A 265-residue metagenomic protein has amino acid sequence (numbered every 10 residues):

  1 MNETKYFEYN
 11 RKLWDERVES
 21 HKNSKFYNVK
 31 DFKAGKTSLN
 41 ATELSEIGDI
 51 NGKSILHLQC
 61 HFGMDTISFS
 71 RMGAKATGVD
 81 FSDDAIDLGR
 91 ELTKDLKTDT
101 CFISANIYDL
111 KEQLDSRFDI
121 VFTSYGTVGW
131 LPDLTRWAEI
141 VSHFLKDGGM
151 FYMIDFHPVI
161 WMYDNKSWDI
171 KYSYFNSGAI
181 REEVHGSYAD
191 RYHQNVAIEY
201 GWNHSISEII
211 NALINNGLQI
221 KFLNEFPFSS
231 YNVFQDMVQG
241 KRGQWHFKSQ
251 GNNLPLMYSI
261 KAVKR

Functional and structural regions predicted by a protein language model:
M1-N51, M64, S68: Conserved class I S-adenosyl-L-methionine
S54-L110: Class I SAM-dependent methyltransferase SAM/SAH-binding core
E112-V121: A short acidic, Gly/Pro-enriched loop at the edge of an enzyme's catalytic core that lines a small-molecule cofactor
T123-Y125, I154: Residues lining the SAM
T135-M150: A short glycine-rich, Lys/Arg-flanked "PGG" loop and its adjoining helix->strand segment in the class I
M150-S187: Conserved class I S-adenosyl-L-methionine
A189, Y200-L223: Short alpha-helix
N216-L218, G243-R265: Core SAM-dependent methyltransferase catalytic element
